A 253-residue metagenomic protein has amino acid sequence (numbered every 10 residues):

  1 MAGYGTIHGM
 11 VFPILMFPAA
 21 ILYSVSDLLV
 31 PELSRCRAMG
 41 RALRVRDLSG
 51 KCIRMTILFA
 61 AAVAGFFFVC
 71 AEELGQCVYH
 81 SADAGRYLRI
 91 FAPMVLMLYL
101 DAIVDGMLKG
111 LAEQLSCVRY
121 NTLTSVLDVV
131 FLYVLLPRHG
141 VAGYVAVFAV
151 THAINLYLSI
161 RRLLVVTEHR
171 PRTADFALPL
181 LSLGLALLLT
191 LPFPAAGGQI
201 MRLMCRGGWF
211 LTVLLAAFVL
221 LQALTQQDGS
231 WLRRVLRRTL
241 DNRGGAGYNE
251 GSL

Functional and structural regions predicted by a protein language model:
G3-L22, R54-M55: Alpha-helical transmembrane segments of polytopic membrane transporters and translocases
G3-T6, G50, F67-L98: Interfacial segments at transmembrane-helix termini and the short loops linking adjacent helices
A20-G40, R46-S49: Helix-loop junctions and terminal segments of transmembrane helices in multi-pass membrane transport/translocation
L48-F68, L74-C77, R138, A142-L164 (+2 more regions): Short alpha-helical transmembrane segments in multi-pass integral membrane proteins
P93-L123, V134, R138: Membrane-interface junctions at transmembrane-helix termini in multi-pass inner-membrane proteins
V104-A112, S159-A174: Alpha-helical transmembrane segments
L115, T124-Y157, L191-W209: Membrane-interface helix-loop junctions in multi-pass transport and translocation proteins
L191-L253: Membrane-proximal transmembrane or re-entrant/amphipathic helices at the cytosolic face
